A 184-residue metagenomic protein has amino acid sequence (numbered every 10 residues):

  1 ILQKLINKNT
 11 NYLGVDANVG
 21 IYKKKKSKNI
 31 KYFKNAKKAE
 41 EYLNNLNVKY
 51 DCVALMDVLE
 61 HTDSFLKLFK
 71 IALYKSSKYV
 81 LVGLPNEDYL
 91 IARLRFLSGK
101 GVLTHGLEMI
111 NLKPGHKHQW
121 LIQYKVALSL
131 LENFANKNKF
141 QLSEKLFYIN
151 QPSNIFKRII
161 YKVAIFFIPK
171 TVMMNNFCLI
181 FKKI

Functional and structural regions predicted by a protein language model:
I1-E40: Class I SAM-dependent methyltransferase SAM/SAH-binding core
A39, D63-K182: S-adenosyl-L-methionine-dependent methyltransferase catalytic module, highlighting the catalytic core
A39-V48: Short amphipathic alpha-helix with an adjacent loop that forms part of the alpha/beta core around
K49-Y50, S77: Local beta-strand N-terminus motif with an aromatic residue
A54: A conserved beta-strand element that flanks and buttresses the S-adenosyl-L-methionine
D57-H61: A short His-aromatic
